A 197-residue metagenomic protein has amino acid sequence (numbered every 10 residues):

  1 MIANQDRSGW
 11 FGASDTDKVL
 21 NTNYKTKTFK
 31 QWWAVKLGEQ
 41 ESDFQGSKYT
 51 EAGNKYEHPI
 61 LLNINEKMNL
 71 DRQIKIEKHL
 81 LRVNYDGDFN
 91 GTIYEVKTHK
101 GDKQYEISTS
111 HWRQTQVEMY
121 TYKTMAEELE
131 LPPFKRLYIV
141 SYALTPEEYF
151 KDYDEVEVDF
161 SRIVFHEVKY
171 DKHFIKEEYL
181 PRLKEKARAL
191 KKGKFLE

Functional and structural regions predicted by a protein language model:
M1-K55, P59-N63, K67, E197: Charged, glycine-rich intrinsically disordered N-terminal tails and low-complexity linkers that flank
A52, Y56, I60, I175-R182 (+1 more regions): Short amphipathic alpha-helical segments
K67-R182, K191: Nucleic-acid nuclease catalytic cores
R188-F195: Low-complexity, Gly/Ser/Thr/Pro-rich intrinsically disordered linker/tail segments
